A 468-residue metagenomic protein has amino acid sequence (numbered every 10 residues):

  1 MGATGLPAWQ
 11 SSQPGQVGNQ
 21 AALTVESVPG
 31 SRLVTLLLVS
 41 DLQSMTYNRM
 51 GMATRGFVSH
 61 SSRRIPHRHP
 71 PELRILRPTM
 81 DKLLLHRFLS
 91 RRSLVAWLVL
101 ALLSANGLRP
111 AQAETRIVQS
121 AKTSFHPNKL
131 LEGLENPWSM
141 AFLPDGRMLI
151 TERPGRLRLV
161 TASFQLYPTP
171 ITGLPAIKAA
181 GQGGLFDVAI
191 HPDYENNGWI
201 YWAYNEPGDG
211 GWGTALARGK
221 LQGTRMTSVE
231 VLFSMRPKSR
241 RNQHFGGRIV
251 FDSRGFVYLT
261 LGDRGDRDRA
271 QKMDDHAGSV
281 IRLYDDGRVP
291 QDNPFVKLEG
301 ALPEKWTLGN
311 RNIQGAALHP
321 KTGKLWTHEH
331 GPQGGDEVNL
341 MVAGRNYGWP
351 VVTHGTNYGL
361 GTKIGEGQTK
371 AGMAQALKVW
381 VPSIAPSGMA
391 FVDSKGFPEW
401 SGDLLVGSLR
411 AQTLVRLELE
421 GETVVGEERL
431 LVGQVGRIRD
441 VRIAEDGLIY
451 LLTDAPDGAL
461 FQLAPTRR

Functional and structural regions predicted by a protein language model:
M1, S90-V95: N-terminal export leaders
S93-A105: Bacterial N-terminal signal peptides
A111-R267, G315-L318, G323-G331, P382-E420 (+1 more regions): Acidic, Gly/Ser/Thr-rich repeat motifs that build Ca2+-stabilized beta-propeller blades
Q112-F125, M226, R288-L298, N357-K370: Blade/loop signatures of beta-propeller domains
N128-K129, Y167-P175, T227-S234, Q291-F295 (+2 more regions): Beta-propeller fold detector
A215-G223, D274-D285: Beta-propeller blade signature
L259-H276, E337: Short, conserved, GDST-rich strand-edge loop motifs in beta-rich repeat architectures
V425-I443: Conserved blade-ending motifs and adjacent loop-strand segments that build the rim/top face of beta-propeller domains
